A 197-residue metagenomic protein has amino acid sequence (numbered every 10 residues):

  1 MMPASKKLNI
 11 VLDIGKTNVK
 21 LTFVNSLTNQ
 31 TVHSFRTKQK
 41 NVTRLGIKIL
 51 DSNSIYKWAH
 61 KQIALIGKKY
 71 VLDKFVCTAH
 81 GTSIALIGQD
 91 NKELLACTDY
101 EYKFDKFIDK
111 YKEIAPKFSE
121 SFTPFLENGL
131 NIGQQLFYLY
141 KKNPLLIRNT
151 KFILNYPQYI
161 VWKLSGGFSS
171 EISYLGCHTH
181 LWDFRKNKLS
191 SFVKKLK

Functional and structural regions predicted by a protein language model:
M1-A96, N149: N-terminal glycine/serine-rich phosphate-binding loop of ATP-dependent small-molecule kinases, especially carbohydrate
M1-L8, A115-S119, K141-P144: Short, Lys/Arg-enriched, disordered terminal segments
I14-K16, S119-K197: Gly/Ser/Thr-rich active-site cleft segment
S26-L27, G81, Y102-K103, Q158-Y159: Short glycine-enriched loops at secondary-structure junctions
T43-G46, D105-Y111, L181-D183: Short, charged, surface-exposed secondary-structure boundary motifs
W58-K61, K106, K188: A non-catalytic, amphipathic alpha-helix used as a structural packing/dimerization or gating element in enzyme scaffolds
I66, K110, F192-L196: Residues within well-ordered alpha helices
G67-G133: Active-site phosphate-binding/coordination module
